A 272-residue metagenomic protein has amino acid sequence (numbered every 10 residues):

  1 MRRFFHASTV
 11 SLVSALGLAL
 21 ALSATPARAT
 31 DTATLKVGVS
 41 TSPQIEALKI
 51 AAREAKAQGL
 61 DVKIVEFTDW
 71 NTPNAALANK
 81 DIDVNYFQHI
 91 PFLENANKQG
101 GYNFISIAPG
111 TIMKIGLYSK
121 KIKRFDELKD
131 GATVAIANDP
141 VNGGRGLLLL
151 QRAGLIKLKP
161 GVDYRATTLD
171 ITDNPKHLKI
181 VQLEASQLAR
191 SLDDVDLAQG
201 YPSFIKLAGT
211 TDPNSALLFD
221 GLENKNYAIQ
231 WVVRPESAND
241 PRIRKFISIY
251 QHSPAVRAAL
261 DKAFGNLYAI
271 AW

Functional and structural regions predicted by a protein language model:
T25-K36, A55-A57, F125-G131: Immediate post-signal peptide segment of exported/extracytoplasmic ligand-binding proteins
D31-S42, L60-E66, T133-V134: Short, well-ordered beta-strand elements
I64-A75, V162-R190: Short helix-initiation/N-cap motifs at beta->coil->alpha
E66-W70, K80, V84-E94, T111 (+3 more regions): Beta->alpha turn/N-cap motifs
N95-I107, K120-I122, D194, Q199 (+1 more regions): Ligand-binding "clamshell"
I107-K157: A conserved helix-loop-strand patch within extracytoplasmic ligand-binding domains of the periplasmic binding
K114-F125, Y227-R242: A bilobed periplasmic-binding-protein/Venus flytrap-type ligand-binding module shared by bacterial periplasmic
N142-Q151, Y250-A271: Periplasmic-binding protein-like
